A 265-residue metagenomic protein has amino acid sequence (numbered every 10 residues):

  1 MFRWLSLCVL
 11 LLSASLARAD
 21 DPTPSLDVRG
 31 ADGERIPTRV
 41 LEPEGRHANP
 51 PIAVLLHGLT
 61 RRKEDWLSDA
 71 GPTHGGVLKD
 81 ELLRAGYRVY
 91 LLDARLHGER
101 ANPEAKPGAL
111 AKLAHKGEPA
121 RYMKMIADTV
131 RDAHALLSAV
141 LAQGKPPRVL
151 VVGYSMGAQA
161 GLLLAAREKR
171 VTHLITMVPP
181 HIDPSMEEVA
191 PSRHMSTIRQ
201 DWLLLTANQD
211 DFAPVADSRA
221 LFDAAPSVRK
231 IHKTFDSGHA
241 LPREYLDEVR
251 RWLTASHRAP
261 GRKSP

Functional and structural regions predicted by a protein language model:
D20-A48: N-terminal cap/lid segment of alpha/beta-hydrolase-fold proteins
R46-P50, G58-A101, D183: Short substrate-entry loop that stabilizes the transition state in hydrolases
L56-G58, T206: The conserved beta1-alpha1 loop
P107-Q143: Alpha/beta-hydrolase active-site loop
R131-H194: Primarily recognizes the serine-hydrolase "nucleophile elbow" in alpha/beta-hydrolase and SGNH/GDSL folds
P180-L241: The feature captures the conserved acid-bearing segment of alpha/beta-hydrolase catalytic domains
S227-P265: C-terminal catalytic histidine-bearing segment of alpha/beta-hydrolase fold enzymes
